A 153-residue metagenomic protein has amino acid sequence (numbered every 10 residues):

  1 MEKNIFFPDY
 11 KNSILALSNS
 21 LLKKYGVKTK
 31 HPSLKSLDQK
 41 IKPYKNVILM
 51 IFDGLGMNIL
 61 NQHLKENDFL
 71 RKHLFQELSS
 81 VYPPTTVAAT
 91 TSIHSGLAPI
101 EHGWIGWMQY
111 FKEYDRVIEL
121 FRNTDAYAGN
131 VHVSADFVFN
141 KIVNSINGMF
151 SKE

Functional and structural regions predicted by a protein language model:
M1-V47, G54-N147: Active-site nucleophile/metal-coordination loop of metallo-enzymes that catalyze phosphate/sulfate and related
F150-E153: Extended, H/D-rich, highly charged conserved domains that either
